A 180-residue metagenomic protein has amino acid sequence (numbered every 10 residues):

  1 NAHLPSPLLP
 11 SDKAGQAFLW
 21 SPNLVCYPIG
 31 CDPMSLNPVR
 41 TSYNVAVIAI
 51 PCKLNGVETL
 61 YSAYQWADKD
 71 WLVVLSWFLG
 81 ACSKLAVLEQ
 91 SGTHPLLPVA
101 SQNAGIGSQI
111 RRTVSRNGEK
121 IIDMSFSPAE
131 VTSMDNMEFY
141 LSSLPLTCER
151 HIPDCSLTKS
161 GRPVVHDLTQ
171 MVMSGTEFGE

Functional and structural regions predicted by a protein language model:
N1-D32, T41-Y43: N-terminal domain-onset segments
A2-S6, K69-W71, T176: Short, structured coil/loop segments at alpha-helix boundaries
D12-A14, L60, M134, V172: Generic detection of intrinsically disordered/low-complexity segments and helix-coil linkers/edges
C26-D123: Aromatic- and glycine-enriched beta-alpha-beta binding-site module
A81-E180: Interaction-surface and assembly-scaffold signal
